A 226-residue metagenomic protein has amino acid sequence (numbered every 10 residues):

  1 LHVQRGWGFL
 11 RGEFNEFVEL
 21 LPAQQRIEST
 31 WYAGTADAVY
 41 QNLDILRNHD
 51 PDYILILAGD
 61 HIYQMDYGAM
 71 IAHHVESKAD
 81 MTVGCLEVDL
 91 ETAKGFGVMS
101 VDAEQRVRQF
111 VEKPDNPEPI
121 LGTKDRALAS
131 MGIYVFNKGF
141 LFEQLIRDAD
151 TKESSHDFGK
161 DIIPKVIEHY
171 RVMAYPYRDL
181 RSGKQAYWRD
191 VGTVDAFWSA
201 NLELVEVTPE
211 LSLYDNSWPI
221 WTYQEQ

Functional and structural regions predicted by a protein language model:
L1-H73, V101: Conserved N-terminal catalytic core of the sugar/cofactor nucleotidyltransferase
G6-N15, D102-Q109, R171, E206-L213: Proline-centered turn/helix-capping motifs that create local helix->coil transitions or kinks
Q25-E28, P117, L141, L180-S182: A short, flexible beta-alpha/helix-coil linker loop
L57-G59, N137, T193: A secondary-structure boundary/capping signal
Q64-G139: Conserved core of the sugar-phosphate nucleotidyltransferase
G139-Q226: Left-handed beta-helix
